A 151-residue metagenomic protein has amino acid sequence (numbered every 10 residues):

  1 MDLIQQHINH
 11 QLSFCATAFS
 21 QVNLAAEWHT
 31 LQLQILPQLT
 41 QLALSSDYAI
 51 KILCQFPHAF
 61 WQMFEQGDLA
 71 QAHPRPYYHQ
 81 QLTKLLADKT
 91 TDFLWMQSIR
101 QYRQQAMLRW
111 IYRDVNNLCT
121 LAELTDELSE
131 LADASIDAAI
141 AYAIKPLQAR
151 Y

Functional and structural regions predicted by a protein language model:
M1-Y151: Non-catalytic regulatory/linker segments of enzymes
